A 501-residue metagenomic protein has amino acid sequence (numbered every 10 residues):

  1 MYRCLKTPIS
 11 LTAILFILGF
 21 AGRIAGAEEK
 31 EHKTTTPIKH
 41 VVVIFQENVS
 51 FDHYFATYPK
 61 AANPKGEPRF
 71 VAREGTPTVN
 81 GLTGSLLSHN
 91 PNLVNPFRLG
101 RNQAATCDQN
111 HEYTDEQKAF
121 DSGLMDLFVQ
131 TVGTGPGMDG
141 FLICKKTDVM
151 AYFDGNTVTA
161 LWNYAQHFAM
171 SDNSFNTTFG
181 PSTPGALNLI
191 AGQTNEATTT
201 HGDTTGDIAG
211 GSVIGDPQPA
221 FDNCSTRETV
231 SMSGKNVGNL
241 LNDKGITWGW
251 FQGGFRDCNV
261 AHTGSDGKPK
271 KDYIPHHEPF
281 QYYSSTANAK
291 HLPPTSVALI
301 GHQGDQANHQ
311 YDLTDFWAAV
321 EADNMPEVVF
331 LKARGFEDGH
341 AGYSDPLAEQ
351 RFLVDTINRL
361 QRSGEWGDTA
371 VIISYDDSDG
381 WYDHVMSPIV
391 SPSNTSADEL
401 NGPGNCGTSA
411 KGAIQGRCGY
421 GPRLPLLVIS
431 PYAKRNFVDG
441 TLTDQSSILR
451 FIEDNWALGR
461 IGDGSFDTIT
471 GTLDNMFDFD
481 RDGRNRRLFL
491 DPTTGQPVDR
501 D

Functional and structural regions predicted by a protein language model:
M1-L5: N-terminal secretory signal peptides that target proteins for export/translocation
P8-F20: Bacterial N-terminal signal peptides
I24-D501: N-terminal pro-sequences and low-complexity stem/linker regions of secreted or lumenal proteins
